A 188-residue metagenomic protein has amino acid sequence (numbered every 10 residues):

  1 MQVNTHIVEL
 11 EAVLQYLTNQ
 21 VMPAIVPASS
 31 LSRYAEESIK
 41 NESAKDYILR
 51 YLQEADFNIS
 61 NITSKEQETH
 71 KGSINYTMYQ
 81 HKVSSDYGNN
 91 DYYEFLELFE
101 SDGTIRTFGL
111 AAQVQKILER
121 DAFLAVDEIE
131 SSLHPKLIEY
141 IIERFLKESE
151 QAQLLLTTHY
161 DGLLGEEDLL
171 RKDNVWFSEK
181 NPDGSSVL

Functional and structural regions predicted by a protein language model:
M1-F108, E119: Phosphate-coordinating catalytic segments in nucleotide- and nucleic-acid-processing enzymes
I48-L52, A112-V114, L164-G165: Generic recognition of flexible, low-complexity loop/linker segments
T107, A112-V114, E139-I141, Y160: Conserved P-loop NTPase motor cores
Q113-A122: Short basic/glycine-enriched coil/helix segment immediately N-terminal to the Walker B
A122-L124, L154: Generic beta-sheet signal
D127-I129: Walker B catalytic acidic pair
S131-P135: Conserved D-loop-proximal element of ABC-family nucleotide-binding domains
Y140-L188: C-terminal lobe/lid and adjacent interdomain/linker elements of RecA-like ASCE P-loop ATPase modules
